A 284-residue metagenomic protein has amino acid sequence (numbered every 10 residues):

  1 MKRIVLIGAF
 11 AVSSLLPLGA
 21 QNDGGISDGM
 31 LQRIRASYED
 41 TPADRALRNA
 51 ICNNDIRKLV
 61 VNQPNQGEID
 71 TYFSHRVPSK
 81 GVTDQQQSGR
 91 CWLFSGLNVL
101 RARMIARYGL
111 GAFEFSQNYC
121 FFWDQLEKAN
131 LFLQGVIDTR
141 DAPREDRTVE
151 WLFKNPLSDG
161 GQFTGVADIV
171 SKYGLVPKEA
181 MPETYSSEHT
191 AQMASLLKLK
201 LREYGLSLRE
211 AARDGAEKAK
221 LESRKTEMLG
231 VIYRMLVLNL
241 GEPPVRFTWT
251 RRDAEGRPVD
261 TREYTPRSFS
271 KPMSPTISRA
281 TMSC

Functional and structural regions predicted by a protein language model:
M1-I4: Positively charged n-region of N-terminal signal peptides that target proteins for export
I7-S14: Bacterial N-terminal signal peptides
L16-A20: Sec/Tat signal peptide C-region and signal peptidase I cleavage site
Q21-C284: Flexible propeptides and autoinhibitory/regulatory segments associated with cysteine proteases
